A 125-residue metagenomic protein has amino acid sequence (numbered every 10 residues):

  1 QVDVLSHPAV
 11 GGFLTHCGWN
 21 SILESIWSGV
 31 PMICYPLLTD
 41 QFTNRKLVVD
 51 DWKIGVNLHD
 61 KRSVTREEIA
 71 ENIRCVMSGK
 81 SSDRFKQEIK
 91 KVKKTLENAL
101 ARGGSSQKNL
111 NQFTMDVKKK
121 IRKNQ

Functional and structural regions predicted by a protein language model:
Q1-Q125: Catalytic core of nucleotide-sugar-dependent glycosyltransferases
